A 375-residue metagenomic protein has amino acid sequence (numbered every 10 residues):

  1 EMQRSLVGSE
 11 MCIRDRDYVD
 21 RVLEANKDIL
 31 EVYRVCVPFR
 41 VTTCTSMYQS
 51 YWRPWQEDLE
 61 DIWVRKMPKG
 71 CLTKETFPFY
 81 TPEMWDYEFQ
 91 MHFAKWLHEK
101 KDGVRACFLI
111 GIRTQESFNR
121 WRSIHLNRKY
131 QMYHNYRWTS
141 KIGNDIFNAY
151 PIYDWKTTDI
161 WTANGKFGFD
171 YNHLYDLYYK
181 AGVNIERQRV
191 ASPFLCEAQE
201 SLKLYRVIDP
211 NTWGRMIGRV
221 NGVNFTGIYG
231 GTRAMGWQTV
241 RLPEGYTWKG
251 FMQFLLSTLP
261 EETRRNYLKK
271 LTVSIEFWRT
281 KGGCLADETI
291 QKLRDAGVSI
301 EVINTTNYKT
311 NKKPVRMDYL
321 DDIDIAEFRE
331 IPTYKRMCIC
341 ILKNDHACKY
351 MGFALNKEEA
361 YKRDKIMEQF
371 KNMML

Functional and structural regions predicted by a protein language model:
E1, S5-E10, R14-L375: Nucleotide-activated chemistry modules centered on ATP-dependent adenylation/adenylyltransferase
